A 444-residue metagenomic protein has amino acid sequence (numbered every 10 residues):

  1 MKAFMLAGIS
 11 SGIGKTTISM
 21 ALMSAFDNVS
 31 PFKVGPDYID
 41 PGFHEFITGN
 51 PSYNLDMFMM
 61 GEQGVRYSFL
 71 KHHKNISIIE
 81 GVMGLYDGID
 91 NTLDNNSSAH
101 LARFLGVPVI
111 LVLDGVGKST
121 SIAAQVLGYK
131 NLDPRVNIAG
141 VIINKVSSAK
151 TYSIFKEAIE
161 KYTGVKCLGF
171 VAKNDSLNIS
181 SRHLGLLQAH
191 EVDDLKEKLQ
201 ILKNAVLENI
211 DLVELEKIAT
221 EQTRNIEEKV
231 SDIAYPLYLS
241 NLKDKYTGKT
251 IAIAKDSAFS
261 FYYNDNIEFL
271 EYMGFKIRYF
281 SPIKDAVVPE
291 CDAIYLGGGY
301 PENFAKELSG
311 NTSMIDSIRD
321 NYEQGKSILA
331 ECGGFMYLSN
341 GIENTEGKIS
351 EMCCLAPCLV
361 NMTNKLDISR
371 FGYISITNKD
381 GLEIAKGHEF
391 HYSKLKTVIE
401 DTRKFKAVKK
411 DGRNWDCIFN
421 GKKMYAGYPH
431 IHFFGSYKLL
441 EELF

Functional and structural regions predicted by a protein language model:
K2-I13, S24-L105, L113-G140, A149-S153 (+1 more regions): ATP-dependent carboxylate-amine ligase catalytic core
A3, N28, G248-T250, K276 (+1 more regions): Residues that mark the start of a beta-strand
M5, I78-E80, I110-V112, I142 (+4 more regions): Structural motif
I18: Hydrophobic positions on the alpha1 helix immediately C-terminal to the Walker A/P-loop
A102, V206-N209, D244-T247, F259-F269 (+3 more regions): C-terminal and late-domain segments of enzyme folds
T120-L239: Internal gly/pro-rich beta-alpha loop/helix module that stabilizes soluble enzyme cofactors or their anionic handles
L239-K243, T247-T312, D316-E323: Phosphate-binding active sites in nucleotide-utilizing proteins
I277, P301-N378: Cysteine-nucleophile active-site neighborhood
